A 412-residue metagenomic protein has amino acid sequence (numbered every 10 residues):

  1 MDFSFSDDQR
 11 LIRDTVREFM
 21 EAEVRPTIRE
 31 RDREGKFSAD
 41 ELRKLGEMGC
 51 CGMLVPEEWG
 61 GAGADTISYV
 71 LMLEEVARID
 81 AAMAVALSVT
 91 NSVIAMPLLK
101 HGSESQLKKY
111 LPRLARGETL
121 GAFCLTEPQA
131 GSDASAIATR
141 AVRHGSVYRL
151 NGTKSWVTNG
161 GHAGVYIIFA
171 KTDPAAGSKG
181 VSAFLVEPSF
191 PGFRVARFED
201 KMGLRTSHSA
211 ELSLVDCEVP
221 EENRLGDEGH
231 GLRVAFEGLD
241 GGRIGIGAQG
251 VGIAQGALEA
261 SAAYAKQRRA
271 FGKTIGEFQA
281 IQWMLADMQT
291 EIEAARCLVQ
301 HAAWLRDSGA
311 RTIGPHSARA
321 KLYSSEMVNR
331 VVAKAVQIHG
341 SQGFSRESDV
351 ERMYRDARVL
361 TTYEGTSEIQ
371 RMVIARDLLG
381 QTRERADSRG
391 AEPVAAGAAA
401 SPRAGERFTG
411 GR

Functional and structural regions predicted by a protein language model:
M1-V89, H101-Q106, R113-E118, R143-V147 (+3 more regions): Alpha-helical interface subdomain recognition
A64-D65, D133-S135, N159-G164, G177-G180 (+2 more regions): Short glycine/proline-enriched turns and hinge-like loops at secondary-structure junctions
L114, Q129-S132, W156-N159, D173-A175 (+1 more regions): Short Gly/Pro-enriched turn/cap motifs at secondary-structure boundaries
G117-L125: A short, Trp-centered hydrophobic/proline-enriched beta-strand micro-motif
S132-D133, Y148: Hydrophobic, small-residue-rich alpha-helical packing segments that form membrane-like cores
A136, S189-P220: Flexible, small-/acidic-enriched active-site or ligand-binding loops
V147, N151-V195: A short core secondary-structure module
D216-R233: Long, acidic (Asp/Glu-rich), low-complexity accessory segments flanking structured domains
